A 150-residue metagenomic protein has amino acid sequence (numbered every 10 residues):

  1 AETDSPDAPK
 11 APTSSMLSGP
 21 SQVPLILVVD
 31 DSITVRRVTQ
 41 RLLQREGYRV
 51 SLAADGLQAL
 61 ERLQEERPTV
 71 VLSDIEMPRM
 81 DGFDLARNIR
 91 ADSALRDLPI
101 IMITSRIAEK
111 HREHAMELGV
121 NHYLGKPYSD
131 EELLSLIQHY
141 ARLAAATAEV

Functional and structural regions predicted by a protein language model:
A1-M16: C-terminal catalytic ATP-binding subdomain
R37-R41, R45: Charged docking surfaces used in two-component/phosphorelay signaling
G47-A54, R62, L124: Short hydrophobic/Thr-rich beta-strand motif most characteristic of the beta2 strand and flanking loop of CheY-like
E66-L72: Active-site beta3 strand of CheY-like receiver
M77: Receiver (REC) domain active-site loop signature in two-component systems and cognate sites in sensor histidine kinases
Y128-Q138: C-terminal output helix
